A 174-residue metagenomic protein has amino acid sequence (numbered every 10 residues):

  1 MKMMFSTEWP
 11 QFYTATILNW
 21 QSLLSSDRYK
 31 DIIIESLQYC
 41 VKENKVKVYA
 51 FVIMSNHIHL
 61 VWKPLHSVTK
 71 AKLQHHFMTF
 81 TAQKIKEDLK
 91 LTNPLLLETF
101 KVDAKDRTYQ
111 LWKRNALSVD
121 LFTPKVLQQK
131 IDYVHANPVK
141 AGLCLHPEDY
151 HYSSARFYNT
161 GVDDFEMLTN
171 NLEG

Functional and structural regions predicted by a protein language model:
M1-G174: Short catalytic/metal-binding and nucleic-acid-binding patches
